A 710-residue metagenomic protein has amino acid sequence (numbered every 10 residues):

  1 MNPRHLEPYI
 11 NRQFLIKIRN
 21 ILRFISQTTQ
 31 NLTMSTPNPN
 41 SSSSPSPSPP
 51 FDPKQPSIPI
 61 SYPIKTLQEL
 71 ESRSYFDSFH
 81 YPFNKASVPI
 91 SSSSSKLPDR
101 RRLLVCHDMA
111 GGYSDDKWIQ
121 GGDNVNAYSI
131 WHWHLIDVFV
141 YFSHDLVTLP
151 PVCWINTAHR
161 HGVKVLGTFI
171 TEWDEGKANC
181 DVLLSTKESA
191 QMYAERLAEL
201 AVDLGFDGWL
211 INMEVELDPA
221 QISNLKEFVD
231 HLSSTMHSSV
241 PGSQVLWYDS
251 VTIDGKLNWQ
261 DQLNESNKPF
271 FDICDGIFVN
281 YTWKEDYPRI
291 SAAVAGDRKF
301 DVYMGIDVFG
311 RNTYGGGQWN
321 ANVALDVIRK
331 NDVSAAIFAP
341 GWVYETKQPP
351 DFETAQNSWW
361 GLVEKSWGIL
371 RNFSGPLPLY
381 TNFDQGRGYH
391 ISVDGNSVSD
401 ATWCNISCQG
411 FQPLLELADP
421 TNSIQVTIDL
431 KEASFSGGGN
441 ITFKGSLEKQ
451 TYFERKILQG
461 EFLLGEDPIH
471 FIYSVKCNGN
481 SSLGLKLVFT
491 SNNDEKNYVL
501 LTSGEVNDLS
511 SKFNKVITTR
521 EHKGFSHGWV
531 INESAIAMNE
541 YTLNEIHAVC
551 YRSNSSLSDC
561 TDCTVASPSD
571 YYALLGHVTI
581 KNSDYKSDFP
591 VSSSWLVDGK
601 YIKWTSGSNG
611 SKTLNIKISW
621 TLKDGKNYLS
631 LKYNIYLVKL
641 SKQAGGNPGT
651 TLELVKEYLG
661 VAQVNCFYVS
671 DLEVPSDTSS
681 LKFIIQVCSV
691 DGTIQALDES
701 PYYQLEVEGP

Functional and structural regions predicted by a protein language model:
S35, K96-Y287: Chitinase-like catalytic core of GlcNAc-active glycosidases
P37, P49-F76, D307-Q425: Substrate-binding cleft of secreted/luminal carbohydrate-active enzymes
F139, R455-L487, S526-A537, N544-A548 (+2 more regions): Extra-cytoplasmic beta-strand recognition segments
P413-E416, N422-R455, Y498-K523: Short carbohydrate-recognition loop motifs
Y473, I517-K581: Extracellular beta-strand ligand-recognition surfaces/modules
W604, K612-L629: Conserved aromatic anchor
Y668-L697: Beta-strand-rich modules
D691-P710: Extracellular fibronectin type III
